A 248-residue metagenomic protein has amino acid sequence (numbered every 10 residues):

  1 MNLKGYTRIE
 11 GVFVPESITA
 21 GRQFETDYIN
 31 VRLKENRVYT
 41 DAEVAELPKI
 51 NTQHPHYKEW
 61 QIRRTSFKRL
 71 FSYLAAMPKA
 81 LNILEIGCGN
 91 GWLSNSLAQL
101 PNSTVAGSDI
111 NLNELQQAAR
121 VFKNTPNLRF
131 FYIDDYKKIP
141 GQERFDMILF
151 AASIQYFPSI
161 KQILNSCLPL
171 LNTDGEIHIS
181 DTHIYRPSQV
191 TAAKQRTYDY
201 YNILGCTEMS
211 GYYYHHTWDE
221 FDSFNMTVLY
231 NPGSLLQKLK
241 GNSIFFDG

Functional and structural regions predicted by a protein language model:
M1-V38: N-terminal auxiliary segments of SAM/dcSAM-dependent transferases
E59-K79: Conserved alpha-helix/loop element of class I SAM-dependent methyltransferases that forms part of the SAM/SAH-binding
W92-K137: Class I SAM-dependent methyltransferase SAM/SAH-binding core
L149: A conserved beta-strand element that flanks and buttresses the S-adenosyl-L-methionine
F157-C167: A short, conserved alpha-helix within the catalytic core of class I
D174-H183: Conserved beta-strand signature within the Rossmann-like core of class I S-adenosyl-L-methionine
T191-Y213: Conserved Class I S-adenosyl-L-methionine
M209-L229: Short alpha-helix
